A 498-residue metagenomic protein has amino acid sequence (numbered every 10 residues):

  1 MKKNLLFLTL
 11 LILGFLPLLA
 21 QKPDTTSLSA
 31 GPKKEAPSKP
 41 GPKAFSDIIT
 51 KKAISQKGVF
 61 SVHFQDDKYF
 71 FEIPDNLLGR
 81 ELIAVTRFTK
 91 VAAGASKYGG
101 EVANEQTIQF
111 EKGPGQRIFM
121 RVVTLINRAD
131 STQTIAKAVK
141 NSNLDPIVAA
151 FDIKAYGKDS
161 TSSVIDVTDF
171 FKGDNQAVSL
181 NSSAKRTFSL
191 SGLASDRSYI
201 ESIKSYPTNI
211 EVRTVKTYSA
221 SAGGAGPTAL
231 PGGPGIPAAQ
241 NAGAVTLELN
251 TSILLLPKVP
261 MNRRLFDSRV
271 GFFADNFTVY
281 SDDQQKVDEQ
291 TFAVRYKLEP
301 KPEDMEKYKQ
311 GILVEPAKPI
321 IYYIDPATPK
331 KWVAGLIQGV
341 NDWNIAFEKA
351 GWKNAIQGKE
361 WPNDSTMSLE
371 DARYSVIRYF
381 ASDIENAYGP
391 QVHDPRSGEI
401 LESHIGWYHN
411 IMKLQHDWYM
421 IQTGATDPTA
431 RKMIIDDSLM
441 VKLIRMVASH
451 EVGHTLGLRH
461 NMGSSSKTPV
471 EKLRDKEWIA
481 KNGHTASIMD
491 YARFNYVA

Functional and structural regions predicted by a protein language model:
M1-T25: Bacterial Sec-dependent N-terminal signal peptides
K2, G398, S449-G453: Residue-level micro-sites within transmembrane alpha helices that shape and flank functional polar/acidic positions
L13, L336, W478-I479: Active-site metal-coordination segments of metallo-dependent hydrolases
F15-L16, W407, G463, V470: Residues in and immediately flanking transmembrane alpha helices
K22-Y69, I73-T328, A346, A355 (+3 more regions): Auxiliary tRNA-acceptor-end handling modules of aminoacyl-tRNA synthetases
P40, E360-F380, K442-A498: The catalytic-center signature of Zn2+-dependent metalloproteases
W332-G339, M440, I444, A448: Stable alpha-helical elements in mature extracytoplasmic
N341-W352, G453-H454, L458, F494: Sec-exported extracytoplasmic/periplasmic mature domains
